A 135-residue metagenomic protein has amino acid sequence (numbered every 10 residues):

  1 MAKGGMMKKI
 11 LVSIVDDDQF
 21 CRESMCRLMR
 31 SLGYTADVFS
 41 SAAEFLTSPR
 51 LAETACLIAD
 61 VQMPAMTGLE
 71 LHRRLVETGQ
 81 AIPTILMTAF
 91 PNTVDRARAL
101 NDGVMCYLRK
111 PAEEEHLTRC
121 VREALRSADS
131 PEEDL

Functional and structural regions predicted by a protein language model:
Q19-D37: Two-component/phosphorelay signaling modules centered on CheY-like receiver
S40-S41, T67-L71: Acidic catalytic/metal-coordinating carboxylates
A52-I58: Active-site beta3 strand of CheY-like receiver
M63: Receiver (REC) domain active-site loop signature in two-component systems and cognate sites in sensor histidine kinases
E70, P91-C106: Alpha4 helix (beta4-alpha4-beta5 surface) of REC/receiver domains from two-component response regulators
V94, A112-R122: C-terminal output helix
